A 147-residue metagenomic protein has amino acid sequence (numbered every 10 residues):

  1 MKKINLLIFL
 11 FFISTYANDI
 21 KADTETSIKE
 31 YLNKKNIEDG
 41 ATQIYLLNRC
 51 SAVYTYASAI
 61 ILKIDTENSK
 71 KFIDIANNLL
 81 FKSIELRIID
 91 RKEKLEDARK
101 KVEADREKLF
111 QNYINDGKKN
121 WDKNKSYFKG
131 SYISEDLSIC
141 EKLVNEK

Functional and structural regions predicted by a protein language model:
I4-S14: Sec-dependent N-terminal signal peptides
F12, N18, L143-K147: Secondary-structure boundary elements
A17-T26: Cleaved targeting-peptide boundary
T24, Q43-C50, I133-D136: Stable alpha-helical elements in mature extracytoplasmic
E30-L32: Short, charged/polar, low-complexity loop and linker segments that flank or interrupt alpha-helical bundles
N36-K92: Short N-proximal segments of mature Sec-exported proteins
A76-K147: Compact alpha-helical subdomains of small soluble proteins
